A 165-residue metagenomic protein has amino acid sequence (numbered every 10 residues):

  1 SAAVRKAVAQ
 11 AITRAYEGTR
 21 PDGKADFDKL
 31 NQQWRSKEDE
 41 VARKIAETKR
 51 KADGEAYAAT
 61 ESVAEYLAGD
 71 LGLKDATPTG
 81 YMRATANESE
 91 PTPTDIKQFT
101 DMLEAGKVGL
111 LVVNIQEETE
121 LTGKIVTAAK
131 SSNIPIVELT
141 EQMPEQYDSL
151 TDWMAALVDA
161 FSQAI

Functional and structural regions predicted by a protein language model:
S1-I165: Extracytoplasmic metal-acquisition and chelation regions
